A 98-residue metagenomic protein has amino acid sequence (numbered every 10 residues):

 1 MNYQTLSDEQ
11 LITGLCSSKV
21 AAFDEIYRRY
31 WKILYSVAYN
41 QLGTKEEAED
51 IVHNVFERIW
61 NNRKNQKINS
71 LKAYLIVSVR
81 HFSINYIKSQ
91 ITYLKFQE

Functional and structural regions predicted by a protein language model:
M1-I33: N-terminal module of bacterial RNA polymerase sigma factors
E9-I12, V20-D24, K45, E49 (+2 more regions): Short, structured helix-loop boundary elements
Y27-K45: Amphipathic, Lys/Arg- and hydrophobic-enriched alpha-helical face
R28-W31, H53, R80, S89: ATP/adenylate-binding site constellation spanning eukaryotic-like Ser/Thr protein kinases, ABC-transporter
S36, D50-E57, N61, N69-H81: Structural recognition of an alpha-helix C-terminal capping motif at a helix-to-coil junction
N65: Cytochrome P450 heme-binding "Cys pocket" and the immediately downstream C-terminal segment
V77-Q97: Arg/Lys-rich amphipathic alpha helix in sigma70-family domain 2
